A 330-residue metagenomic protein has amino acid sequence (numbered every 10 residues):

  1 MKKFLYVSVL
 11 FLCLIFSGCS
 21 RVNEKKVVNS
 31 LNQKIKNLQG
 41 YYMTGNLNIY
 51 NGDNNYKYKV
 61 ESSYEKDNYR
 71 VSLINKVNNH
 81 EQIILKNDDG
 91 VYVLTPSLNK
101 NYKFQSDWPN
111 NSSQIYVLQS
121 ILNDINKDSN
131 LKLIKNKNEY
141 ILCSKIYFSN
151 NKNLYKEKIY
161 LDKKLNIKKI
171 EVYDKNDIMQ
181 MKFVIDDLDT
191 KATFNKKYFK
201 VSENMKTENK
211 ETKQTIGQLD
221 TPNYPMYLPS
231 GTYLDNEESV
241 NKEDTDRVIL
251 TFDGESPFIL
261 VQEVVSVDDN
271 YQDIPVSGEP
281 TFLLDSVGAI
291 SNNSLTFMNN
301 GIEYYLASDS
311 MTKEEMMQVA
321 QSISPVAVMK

Functional and structural regions predicted by a protein language model:
M1-S17: Sec-dependent bacterial lipoprotein signal peptides
L14-N68, I125, S129-I134, E279-E303 (+1 more regions): N-terminal leader/targeting segments and the immediate start of mature chains
N54-K59, N78-E81, K152-E157, M179-K182 (+2 more regions): Short, surface-exposed coil-to-beta transition loops
E61-Y116, I178-D186: An acidic-aromatic
V71, I170-V172, L306: Beta-strand-dense domains in secreted/periplasmic systems and polymorphic toxin scaffolds
D88-N151, K330: Flexible, processing/modification-adjacent segments and terminal tails in exported/periplasmic/extracellular proteins
K137-M205: Gly/Pro-enriched, hydrophobic low-complexity segments that function as extracytoplasmic propeptides/linkers
T207-N300: Short, solvent-exposed recognition patches
